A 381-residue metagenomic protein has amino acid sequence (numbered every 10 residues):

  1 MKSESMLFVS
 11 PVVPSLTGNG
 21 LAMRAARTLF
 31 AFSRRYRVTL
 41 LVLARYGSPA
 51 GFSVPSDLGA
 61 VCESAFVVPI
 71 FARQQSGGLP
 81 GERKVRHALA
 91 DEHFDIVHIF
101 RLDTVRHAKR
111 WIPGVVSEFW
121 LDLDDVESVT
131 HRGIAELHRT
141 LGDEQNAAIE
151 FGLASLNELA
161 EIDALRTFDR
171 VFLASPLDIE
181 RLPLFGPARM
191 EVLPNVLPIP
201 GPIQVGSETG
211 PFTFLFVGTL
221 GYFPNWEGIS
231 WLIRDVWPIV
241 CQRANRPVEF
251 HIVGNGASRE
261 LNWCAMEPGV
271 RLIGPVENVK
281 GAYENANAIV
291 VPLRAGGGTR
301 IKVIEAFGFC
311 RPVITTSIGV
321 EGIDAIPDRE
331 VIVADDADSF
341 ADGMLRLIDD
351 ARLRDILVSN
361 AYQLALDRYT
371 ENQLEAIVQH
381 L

Functional and structural regions predicted by a protein language model:
M1-F66, E92: N-terminal subdomain of nucleotide-sugar transferases
P11, I70-A72, F119-L159, L177 (+1 more regions): Acceptor-binding helix/loop patch of EC 2.4 sugar-transfer enzymes, predominantly nucleotide-sugar-dependent
R24-F30, L184, V192-N285: Conserved catalytic-core segment of nucleotide-activated headgroup transferases in glycan assembly
W120, S128, E150-P202: Donor nucleotide-sugar binding/catalytic pocket of nucleotide-sugar-dependent glycosyltransferases
D169, E284-G298, F309-P312: Acidic donor-binding loop of glycosyltransferase active sites
K302-E305, P312-T316: Short hydrophobic beta-strand element within catalytic cores of glycosyltransferases and related nucleotide-activated
V331-D338, R346-R352: Conserved acidic donor-binding segment of nucleotide-sugar-dependent glycosyltransferases
R352-L381: A charged, aromatic-enriched C-terminal amphipathic alpha-helix characteristic of glycosyltransferases across folds
